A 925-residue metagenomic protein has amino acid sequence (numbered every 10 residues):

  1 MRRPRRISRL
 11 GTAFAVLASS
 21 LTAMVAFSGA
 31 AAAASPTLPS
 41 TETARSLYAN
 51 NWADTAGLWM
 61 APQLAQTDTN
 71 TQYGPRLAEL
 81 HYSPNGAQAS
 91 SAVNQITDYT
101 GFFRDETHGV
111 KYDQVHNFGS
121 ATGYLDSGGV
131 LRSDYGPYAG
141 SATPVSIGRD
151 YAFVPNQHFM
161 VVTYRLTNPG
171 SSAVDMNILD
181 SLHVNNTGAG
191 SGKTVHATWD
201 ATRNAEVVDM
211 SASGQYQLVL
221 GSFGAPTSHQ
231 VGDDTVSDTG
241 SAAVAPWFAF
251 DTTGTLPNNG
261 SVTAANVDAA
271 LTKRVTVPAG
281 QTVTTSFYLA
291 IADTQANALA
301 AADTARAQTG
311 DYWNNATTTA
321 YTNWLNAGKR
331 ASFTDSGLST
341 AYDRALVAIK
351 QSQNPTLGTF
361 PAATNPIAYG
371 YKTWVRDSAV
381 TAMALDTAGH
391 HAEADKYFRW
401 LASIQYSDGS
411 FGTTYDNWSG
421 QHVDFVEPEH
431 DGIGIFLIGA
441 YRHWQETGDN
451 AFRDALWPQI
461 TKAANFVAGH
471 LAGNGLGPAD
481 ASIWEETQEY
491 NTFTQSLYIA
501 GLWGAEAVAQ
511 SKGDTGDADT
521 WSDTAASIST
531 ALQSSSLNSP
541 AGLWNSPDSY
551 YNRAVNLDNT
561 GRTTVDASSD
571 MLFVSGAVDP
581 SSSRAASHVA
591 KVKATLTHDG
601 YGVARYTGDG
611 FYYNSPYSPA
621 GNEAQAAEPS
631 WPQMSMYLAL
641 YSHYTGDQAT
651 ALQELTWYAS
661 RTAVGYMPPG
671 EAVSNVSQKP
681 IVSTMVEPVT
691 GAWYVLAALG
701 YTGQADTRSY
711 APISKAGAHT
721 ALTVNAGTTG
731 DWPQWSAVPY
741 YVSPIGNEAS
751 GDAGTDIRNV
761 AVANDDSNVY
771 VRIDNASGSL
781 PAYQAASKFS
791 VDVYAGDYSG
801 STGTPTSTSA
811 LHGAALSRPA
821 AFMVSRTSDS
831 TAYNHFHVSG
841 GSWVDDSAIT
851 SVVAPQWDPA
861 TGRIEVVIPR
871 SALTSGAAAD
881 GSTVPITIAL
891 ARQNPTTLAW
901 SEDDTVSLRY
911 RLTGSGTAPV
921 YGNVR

Functional and structural regions predicted by a protein language model:
A32-A121, R132-Y135, V154, N177 (+6 more regions): Beta-strand-rich N-terminal accessory domains
A34-L47, N51, P246-F248, Q295-N297 (+4 more regions): Low-complexity, Ser/Thr/Pro/Gly-enriched N-terminal "stalk/linker" regions
S35-Y48, Y124-P246, T252, A269-L271 (+2 more regions): Polysaccharide-binding surfaces and accessory modules of carbohydrate-active proteins
L38-L77, V426-H443, A554-S581, E628-G717: C-terminal capping/lid segments that line or modulate ligand- or cofactor-binding pockets
N168, Y371-G473, Q495, I499 (+1 more regions): Aromatic-rich carbohydrate-recognition surfaces in CAZymes
Q215-D233, F333, G337, A341 (+6 more regions): Extended ligand-binding clefts on enzyme/binding-domain cores
T284, I291-A298, P361-T373, T413-I435 (+7 more regions): The feature captures the catalytic groove of carbohydrate-active enzymes
A721-N834, V884-I886, A891-V906: Surface-exposed, glycine/proline- and aromatic-rich loop segments on solvent-exposed faces across compartments
